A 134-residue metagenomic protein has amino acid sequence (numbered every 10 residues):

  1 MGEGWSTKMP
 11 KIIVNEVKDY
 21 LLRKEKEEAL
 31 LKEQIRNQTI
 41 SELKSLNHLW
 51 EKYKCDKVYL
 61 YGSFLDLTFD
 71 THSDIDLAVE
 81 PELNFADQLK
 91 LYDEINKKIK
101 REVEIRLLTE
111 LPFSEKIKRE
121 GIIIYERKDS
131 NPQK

Functional and structural regions predicted by a protein language model:
M1-D56, L65-T71, E80-K134: Catalytic core of pol beta-like nucleotidyltransferases
